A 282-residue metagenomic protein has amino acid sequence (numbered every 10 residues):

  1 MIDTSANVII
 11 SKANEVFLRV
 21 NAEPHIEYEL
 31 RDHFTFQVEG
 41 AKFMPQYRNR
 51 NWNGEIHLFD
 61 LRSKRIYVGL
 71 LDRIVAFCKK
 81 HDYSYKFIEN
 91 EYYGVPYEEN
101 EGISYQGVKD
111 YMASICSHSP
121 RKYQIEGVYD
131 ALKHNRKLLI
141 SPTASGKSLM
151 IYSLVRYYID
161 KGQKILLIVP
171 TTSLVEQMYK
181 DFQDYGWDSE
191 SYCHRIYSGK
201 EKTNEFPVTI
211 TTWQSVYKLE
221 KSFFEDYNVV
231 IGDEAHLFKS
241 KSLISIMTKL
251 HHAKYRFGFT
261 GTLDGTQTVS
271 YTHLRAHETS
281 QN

Functional and structural regions predicted by a protein language model:
I2-I88: N-terminal accessory nucleic-acid engagement/regulatory domains that precede and modulate ATP-driven motor cores
Y97-K137: Conserved pre-motif I regulatory segment
H134-L154: Walker A/P-loop
P142-A144, H236, A253-V269: Conserved helicase ATPase motor motifs in RecA-like P-loop NTPase domains
Q163-F182: Conserved Walker A/P-loop ATP-binding site and its immediately adjacent core in helicase/helicase-like ATPase domains
W187-K218: Inter-Walker segment of RecA-like/P-loop motor cores
F223-G258: SF2 helicase catalytic motif II
T272-Q281: Conserved small/polar residues in nucleotide/adenosyl-binding loops
